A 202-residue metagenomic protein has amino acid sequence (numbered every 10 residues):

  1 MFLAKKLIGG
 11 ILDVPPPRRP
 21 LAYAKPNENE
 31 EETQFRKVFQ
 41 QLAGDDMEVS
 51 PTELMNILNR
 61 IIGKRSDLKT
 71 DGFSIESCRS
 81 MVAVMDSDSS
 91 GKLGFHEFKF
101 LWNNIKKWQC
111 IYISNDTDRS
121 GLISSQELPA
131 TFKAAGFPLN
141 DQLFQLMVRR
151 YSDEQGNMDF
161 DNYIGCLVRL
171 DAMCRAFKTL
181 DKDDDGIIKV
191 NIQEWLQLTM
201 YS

Functional and structural regions predicted by a protein language model:
F2-R119, S125-Q126, D141-L146, D159-F160 (+1 more regions): EF-hand Ca2+-binding helix-loop-helix modules
R149: Short, solvent-exposed loop/turn elements at beta->coil junctions and helix N-caps that rim active or binding pockets
D153: Acidic surface patches and DE-rich sequence motifs
A172-S202: C-terminal interaction modules of eukaryotic adaptor/scaffold proteins
